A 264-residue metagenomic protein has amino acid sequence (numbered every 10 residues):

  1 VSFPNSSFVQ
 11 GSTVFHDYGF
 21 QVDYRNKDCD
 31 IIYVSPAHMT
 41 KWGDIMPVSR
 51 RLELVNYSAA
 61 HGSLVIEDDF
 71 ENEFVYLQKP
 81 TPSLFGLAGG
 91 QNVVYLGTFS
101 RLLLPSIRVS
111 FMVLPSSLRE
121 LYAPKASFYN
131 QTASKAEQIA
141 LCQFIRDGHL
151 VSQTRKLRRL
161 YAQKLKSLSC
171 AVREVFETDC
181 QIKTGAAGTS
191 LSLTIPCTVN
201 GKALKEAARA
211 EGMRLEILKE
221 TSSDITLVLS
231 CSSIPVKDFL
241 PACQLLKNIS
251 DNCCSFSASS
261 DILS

Functional and structural regions predicted by a protein language model:
V1-Q10: Conserved PLP-anchoring active-site segment centered on the Schiff-base-forming lysine
V9, F15-Y76: Active-site phosphate-binding strand-loop segment of PLP-dependent enzymes
A60-H61, Q91, E211, C253: Helix C-cap/helix->beta junction micro-motif
F85-L121: Active-site PLP attachment segment
L114, S192-C197, R214-I249: Conserved PLP-binding active-site segment of the aspartate aminotransferase-like
L118-E137: Active-site C-terminal subdomain of aminotransferase-like
A123-Y129, D147-S169: Structural signature of PLP-dependent enzymes
R159-S169, C180-T194, D224: Conserved glycine-rich beta-strand-loop-beta hairpin in the small C-terminal domain of fold type I
